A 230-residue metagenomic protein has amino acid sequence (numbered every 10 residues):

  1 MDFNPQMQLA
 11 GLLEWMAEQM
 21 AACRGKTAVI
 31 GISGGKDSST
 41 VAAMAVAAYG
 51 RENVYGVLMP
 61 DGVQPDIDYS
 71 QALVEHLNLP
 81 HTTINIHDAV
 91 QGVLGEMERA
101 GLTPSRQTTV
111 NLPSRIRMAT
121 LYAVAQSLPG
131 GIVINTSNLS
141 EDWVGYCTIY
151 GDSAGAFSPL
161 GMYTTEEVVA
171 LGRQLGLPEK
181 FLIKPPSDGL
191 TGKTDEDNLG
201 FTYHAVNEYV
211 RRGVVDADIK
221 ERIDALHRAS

Functional and structural regions predicted by a protein language model:
M1-I30, E52-Y55, D61-G62, Q71-I86 (+4 more regions): ATP/NTP-dependent adenylation/nucleotidyl-transfer catalytic domains that generate, transfer, or process NMP-activated
G35: Conserved G/P- and acidic residue-centered "switch" motifs that form tight phosphate/ATP-binding loops in soluble
S38, M59-P60: Extended, folded domain segments that form the structural surfaces/walls around functional sites
S38-A42, I67-Q71: Short, surface-exposed alpha-helical segments at coil->helix boundaries
A43-A47, E75: Short, well-ordered alpha-helices that flank and scaffold nucleotide-derived cofactor binding pockets
R115, A119: Catalytic-core regions of hydrolytic enzymes
